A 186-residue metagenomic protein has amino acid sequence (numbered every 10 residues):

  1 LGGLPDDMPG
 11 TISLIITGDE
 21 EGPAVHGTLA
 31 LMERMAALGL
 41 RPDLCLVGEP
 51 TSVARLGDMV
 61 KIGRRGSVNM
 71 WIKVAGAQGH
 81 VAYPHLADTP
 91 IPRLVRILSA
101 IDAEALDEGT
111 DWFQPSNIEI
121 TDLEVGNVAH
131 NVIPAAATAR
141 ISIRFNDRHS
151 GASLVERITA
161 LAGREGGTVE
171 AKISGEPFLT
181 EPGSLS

Functional and structural regions predicted by a protein language model:
L1-G63: Acidic/histidine-rich catalytic neighborhood of metal-dependent amide-processing enzymes
P50-R55, I62, V68-S186: Metal-dependent amide/peptide-bond hydrolase catalytic core, centered on the "pita-bread" metallohydrolase fold
